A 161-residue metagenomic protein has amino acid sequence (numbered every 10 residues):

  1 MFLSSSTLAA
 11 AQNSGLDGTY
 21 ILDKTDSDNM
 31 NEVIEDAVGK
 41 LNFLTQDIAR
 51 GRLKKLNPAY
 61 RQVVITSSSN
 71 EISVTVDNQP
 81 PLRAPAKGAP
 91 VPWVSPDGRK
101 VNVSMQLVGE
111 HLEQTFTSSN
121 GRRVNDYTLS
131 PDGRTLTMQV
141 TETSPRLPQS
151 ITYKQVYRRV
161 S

Functional and structural regions predicted by a protein language model:
M1-L8: C-terminal segment of classical bacterial N-terminal signal peptides
A10-S161: Hydrophobic small-molecule pocket/channel-lining residues, especially in calycin-type beta-barrels
